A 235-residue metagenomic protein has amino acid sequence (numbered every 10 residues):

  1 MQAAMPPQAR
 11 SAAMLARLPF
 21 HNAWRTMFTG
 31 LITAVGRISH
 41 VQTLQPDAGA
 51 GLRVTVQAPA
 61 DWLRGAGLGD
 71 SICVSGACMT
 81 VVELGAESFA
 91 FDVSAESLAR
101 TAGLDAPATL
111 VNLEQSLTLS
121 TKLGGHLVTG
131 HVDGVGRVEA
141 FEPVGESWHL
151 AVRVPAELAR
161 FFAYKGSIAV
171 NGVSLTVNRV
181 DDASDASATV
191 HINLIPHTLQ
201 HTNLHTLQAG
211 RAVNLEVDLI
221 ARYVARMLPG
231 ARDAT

Functional and structural regions predicted by a protein language model:
A9, A16-R17, G65, V213: A subset of signal/propeptide-processing and intrinsically disordered low-complexity segments in secreted/extracellular
R10-A13, R17-T26: Short, Lys/Arg-enriched N-terminal segments with co-localized hydrophobic residues within the first ~10-30 amino acids
W24-T235: Conserved loop->alpha-helix
